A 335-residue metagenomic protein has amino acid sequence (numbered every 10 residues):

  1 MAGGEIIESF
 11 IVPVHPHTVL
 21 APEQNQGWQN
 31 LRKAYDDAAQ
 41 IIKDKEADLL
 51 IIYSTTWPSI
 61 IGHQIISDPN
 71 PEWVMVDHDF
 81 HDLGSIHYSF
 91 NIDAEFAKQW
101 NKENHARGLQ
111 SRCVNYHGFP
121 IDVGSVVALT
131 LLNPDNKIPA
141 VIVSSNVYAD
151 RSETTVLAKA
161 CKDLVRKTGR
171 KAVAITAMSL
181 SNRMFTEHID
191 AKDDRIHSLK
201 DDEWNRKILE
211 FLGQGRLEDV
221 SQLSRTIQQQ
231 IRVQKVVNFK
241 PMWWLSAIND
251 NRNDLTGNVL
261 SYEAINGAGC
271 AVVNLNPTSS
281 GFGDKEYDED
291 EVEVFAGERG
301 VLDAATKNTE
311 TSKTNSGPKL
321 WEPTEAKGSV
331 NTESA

Functional and structural regions predicted by a protein language model:
M1-D48, S59-V156, E187-A335: Flexible, D/E/H-enriched segments
D48-S54, R170-L180: Beta-strand elements within well-structured catalytic alpha/beta cores of enzymes that handle phosphate/sulfate esters
K137, I142, K159-T168, A172: Non-transmembrane, aqueous-exposed alpha-helical and coiled segments at domain scale
V156-A160, V173-T176, K207: Non-catalytic alpha-helical scaffold/packing segments enriched in small hydrophobic residues
A177-I189: A structural signal for small-residue-enriched, beta-sheet-centric alpha/beta enzyme cores and oligomeric scaffold folds
